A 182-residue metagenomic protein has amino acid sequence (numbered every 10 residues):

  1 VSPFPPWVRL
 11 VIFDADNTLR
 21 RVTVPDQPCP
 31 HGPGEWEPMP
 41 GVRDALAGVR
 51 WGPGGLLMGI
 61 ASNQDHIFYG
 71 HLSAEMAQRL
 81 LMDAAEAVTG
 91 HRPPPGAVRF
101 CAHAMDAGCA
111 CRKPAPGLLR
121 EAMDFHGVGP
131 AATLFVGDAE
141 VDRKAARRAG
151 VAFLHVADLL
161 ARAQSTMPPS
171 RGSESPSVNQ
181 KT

Functional and structural regions predicted by a protein language model:
V1-F13, E75-A97, D106-F135, A139-T182: Asp-based, Mg2+/Mn2+-dependent phosphohydrolase catalytic module
V1-L57: Active-site neighborhood of HAD-like aspartate-dependent phosphohydrolases
A15, V22-V24, N63-Q64, H103 (+1 more regions): Active-site loop/turn elements of alpha/beta-hydrolase fold enzymes, especially the short glycine-/histidine-rich
T18, S62, T133: Ser/Thr-centric signal marking residues that sit in or immediately flank functional binding/regulatory motifs
T18-R20, D65-Y69, D106, D142-R143: Short, active-site-adjacent cap segments at secondary-structure transitions
D26-H31, Y69-A77, A107-A110: Short, flexible/disordered intra-domain loops and linkers
V42-A84, P95-A104: Substrate-recognition element of Asp-dependent hydrolases with the DxDx(T/V) motif
